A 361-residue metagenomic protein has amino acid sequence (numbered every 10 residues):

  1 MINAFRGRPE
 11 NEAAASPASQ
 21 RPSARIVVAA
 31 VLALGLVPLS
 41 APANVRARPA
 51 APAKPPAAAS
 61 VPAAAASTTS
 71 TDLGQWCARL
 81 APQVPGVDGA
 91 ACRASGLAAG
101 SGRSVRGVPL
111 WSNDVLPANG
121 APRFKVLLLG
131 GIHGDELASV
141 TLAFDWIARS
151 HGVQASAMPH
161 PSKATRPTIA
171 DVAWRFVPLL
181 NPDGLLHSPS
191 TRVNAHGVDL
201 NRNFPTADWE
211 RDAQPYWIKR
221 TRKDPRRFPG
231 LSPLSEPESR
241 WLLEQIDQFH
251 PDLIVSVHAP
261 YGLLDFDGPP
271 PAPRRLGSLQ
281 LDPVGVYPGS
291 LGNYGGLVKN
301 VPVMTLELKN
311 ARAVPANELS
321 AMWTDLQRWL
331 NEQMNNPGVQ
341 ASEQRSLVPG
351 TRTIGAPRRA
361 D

Functional and structural regions predicted by a protein language model:
M1-G7, N11-V31, P42-G86, A98-A99 (+3 more regions): C-terminal accessory segments enriched in acidic
V31-V37: Hydrophobic membrane-insertion alpha-helices, especially the h-region of bacterial N-terminal signal peptides
A91-G107: N-terminal cap/lid segment of alpha/beta-hydrolase-fold proteins
R106-V115: A short loop-to-beta-strand scaffold at the N-terminal edge of the catalytic core in hydrolase folds
G107, L200, L306: A residue-level signal for conserved active-site and pocket-lining positions in enzyme catalytic cores
A118-K125: Proline/glycine-enriched tight loop/beta-turn segments at coil->beta junctions that connect or precede beta-strands
R123, L137-V284: Active-site/substrate-binding loop(s) of hydrolase catalytic cores
